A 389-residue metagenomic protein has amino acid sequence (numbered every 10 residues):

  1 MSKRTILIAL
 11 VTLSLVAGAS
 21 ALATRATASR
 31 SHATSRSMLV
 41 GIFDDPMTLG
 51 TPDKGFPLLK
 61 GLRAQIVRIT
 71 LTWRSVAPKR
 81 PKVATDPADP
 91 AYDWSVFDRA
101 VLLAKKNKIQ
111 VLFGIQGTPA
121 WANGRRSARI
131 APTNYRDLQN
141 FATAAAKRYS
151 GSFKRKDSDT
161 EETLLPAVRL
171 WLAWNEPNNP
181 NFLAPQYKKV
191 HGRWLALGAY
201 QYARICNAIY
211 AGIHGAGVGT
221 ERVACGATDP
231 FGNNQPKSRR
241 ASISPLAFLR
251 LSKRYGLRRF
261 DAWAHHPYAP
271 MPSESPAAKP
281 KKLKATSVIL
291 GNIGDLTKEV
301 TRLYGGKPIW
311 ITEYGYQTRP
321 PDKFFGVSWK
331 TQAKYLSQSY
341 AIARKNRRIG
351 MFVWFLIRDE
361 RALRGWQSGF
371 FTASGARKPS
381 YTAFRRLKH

Functional and structural regions predicted by a protein language model:
A9-G18: Bacterial N-terminal signal peptides
S29-I66, T70-T72: Boundary/entry segment of secreted carbohydrate-active catalytic domains
H32-S35, F56-R63, R99-Q110, E162-T163 (+2 more regions): Acidic (Asp/Glu)-rich catalytic clusters
L39-D44, Q65-S75, Q110-I115, R169-A173 (+4 more regions): Structural recognition of the beta-strand scaffold that forms the well-ordered cores of secreted hydrolase catalytic
P52-D53, Q139, T143-R169, V190 (+1 more regions): Noncatalytic carbohydrate-binding groove/subsite architecture in carbohydrate-active enzymes
F56-G61, T70-A146, G192-G226, A285-T286: Aromatic-lined substrate-binding rim segments of carbohydrate-active enzymes
S75-W94, T118-N140, D157, L164 (+4 more regions): Surface-exposed, active-site-proximal loop segments in enzymatic domains
A167-L172, P177, F182, T318-H389: Aromatic-rich peripheral "rim/lid" segments of glycoside hydrolase catalytic domains that contact and position glycan
